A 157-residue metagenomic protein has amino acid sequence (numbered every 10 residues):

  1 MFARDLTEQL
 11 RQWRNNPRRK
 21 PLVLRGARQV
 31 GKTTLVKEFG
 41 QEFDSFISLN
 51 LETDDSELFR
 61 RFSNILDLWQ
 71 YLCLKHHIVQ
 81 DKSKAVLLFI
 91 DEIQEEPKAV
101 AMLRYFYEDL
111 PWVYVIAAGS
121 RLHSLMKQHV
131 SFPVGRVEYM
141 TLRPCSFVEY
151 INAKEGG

Functional and structural regions predicted by a protein language model:
M1-G157: Phosphate-binding site recognition
